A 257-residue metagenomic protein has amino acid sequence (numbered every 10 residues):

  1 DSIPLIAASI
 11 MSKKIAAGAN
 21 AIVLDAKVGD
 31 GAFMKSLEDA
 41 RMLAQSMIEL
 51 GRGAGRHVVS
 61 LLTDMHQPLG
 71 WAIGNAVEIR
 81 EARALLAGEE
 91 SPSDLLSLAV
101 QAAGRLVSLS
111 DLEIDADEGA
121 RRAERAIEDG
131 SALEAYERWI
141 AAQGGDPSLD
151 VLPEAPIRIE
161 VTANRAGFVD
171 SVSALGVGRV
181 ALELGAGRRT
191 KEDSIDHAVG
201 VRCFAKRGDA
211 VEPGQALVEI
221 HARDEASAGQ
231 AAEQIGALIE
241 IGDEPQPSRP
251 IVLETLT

Functional and structural regions predicted by a protein language model:
D1-T257: Well-ordered secondary-structure scaffolds
